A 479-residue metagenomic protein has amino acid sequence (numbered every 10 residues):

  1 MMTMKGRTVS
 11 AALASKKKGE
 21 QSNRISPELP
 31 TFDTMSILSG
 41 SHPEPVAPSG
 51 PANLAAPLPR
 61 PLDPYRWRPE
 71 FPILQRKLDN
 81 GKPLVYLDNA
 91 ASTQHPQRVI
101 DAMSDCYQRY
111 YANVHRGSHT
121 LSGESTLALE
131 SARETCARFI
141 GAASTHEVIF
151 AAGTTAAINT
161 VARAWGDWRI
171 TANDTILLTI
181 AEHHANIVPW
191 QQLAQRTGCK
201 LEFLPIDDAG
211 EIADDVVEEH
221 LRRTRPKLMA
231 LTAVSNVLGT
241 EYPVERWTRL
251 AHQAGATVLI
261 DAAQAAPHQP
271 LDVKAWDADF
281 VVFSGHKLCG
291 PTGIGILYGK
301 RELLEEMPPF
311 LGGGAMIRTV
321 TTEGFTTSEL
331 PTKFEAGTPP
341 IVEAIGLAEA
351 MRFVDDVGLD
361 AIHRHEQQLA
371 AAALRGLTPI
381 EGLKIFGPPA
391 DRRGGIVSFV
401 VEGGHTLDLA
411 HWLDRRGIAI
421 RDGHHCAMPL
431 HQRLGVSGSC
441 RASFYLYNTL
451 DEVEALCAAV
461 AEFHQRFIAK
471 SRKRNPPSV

Functional and structural regions predicted by a protein language model:
M2-G6, A12-K16, R24-V479: Pyridoxal 5′-phosphate
